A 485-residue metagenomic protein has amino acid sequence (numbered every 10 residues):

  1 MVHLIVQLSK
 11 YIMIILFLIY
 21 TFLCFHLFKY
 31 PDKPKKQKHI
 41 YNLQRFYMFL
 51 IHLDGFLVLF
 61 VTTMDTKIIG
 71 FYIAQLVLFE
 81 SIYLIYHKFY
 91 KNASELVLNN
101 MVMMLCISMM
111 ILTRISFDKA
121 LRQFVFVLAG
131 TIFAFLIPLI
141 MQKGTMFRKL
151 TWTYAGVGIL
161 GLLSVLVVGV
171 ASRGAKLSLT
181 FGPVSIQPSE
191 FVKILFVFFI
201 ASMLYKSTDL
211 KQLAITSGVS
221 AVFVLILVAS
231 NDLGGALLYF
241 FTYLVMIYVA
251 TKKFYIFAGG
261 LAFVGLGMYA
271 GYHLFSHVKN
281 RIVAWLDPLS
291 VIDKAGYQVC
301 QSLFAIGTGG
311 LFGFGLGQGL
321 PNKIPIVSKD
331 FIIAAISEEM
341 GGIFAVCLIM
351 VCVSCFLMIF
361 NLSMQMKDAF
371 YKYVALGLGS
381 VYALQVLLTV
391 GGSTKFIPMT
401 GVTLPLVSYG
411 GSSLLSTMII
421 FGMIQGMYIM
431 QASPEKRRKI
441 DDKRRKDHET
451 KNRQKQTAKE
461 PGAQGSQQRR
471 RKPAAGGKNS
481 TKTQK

Functional and structural regions predicted by a protein language model:
M1-F17: Hydrophobic transmembrane alpha-helical segments in integral membrane proteins
V2-H3, L57-T63, S116: Transmembrane helix-loop junctions at the membrane interface of multipass transporters and ion channels
F22-Y41: Membrane-interface helix-loop junction between the first two transmembrane segments
N42-M48: Select subsegments of transmembrane alpha-helices in polytopic membrane proteins, especially boundary-proximal
D65-K294, A334, E338-G392, I419 (+3 more regions): Hydrophobic alpha-helical transmembrane segments of multi-pass inner membrane proteins, especially in bacterial systems
D232-L237, F312-L316, I326-K329, I397-T400 (+1 more regions): Transmembrane helix boundary and interhelical junction motifs in multipass membrane proteins
P288-K329, I333, I343-F344: TM-adjacent membrane-interface loops and short helices in multi-pass inner/ER membrane proteins
T389-K485: A juxtamembrane structural motif centered on a specific transmembrane helix
